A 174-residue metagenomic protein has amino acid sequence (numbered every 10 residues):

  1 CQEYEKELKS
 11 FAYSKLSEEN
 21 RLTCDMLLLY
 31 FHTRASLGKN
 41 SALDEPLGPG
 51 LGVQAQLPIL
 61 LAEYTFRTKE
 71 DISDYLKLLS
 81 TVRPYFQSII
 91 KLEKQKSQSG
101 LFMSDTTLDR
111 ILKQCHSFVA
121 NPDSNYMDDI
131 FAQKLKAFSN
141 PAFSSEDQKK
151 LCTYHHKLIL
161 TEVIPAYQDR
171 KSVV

Functional and structural regions predicted by a protein language model:
C1-V174: N-terminal maturation segment of proteins
